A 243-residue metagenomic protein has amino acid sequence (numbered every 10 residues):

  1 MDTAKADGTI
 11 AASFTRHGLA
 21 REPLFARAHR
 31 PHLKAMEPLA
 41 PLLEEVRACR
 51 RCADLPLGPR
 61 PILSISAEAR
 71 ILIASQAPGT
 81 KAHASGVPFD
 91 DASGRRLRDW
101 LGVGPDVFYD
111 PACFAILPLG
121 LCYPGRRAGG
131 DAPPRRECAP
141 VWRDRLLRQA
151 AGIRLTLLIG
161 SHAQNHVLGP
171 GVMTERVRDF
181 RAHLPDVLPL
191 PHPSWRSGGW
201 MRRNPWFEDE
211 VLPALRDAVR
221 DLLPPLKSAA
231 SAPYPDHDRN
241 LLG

Functional and structural regions predicted by a protein language model:
M1-S13: Extreme N-terminal basic, low-complexity initiation segments that serve as generic localization/processing leaders
A4, L19, P233-P235: Exposed, low-complexity/repetitive linear segments and helix-based recognition motifs, biased toward charged/polar
A4-A6, A35, S228, L241: N-terminal cationic leader/targeting segments used for protein routing and processing
I10-A11, E22, S228: Intrinsic disorder/low-complexity segments
G18, P23-D221: A polyanion-binding, active-site-adjacent surface
E210-A229, Y234-G243: Charged phosphate-binding loop/patch that engages nucleotide di/tri-phosphates or the phosphate backbone of nucleic
